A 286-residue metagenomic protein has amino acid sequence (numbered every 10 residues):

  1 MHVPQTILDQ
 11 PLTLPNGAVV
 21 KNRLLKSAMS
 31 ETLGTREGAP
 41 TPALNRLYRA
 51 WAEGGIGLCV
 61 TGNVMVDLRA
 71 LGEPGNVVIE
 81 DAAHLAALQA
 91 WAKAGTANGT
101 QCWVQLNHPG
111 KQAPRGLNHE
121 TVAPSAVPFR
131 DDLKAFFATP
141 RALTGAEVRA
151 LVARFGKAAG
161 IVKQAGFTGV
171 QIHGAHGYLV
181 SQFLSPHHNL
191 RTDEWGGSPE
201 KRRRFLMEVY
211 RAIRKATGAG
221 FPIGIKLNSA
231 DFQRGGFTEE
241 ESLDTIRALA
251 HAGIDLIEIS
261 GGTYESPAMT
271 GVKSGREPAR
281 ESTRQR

Functional and structural regions predicted by a protein language model:
M1-R286: Flavin-dependent oxidoreductase catalytic cores
